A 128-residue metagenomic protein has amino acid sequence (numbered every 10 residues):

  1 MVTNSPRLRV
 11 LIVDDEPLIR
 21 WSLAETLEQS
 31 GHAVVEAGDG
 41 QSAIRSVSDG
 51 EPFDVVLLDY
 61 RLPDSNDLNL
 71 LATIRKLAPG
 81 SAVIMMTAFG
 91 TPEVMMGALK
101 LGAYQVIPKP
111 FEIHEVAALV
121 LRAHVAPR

Functional and structural regions predicted by a protein language model:
P17-V35: Two-component/phosphorelay signaling modules centered on CheY-like receiver
R20, P63, T91: The feature encodes the CheY-like receiver
E36-V55: Acidic, metal-coordinating helix/loop segments flanking the phosphotransfer/catalytic sites of two-component signaling
D39, N66-N69: Acidic catalytic/metal-coordinating carboxylates
L68-G80, G97: Short amphipathic alpha-helix used as the core "switch/output" element in two-component signaling
N69, G90-Q105: Alpha4 helix (beta4-alpha4-beta5 surface) of REC/receiver domains from two-component response regulators
P92-E93, F111-L121: C-terminal output helix
